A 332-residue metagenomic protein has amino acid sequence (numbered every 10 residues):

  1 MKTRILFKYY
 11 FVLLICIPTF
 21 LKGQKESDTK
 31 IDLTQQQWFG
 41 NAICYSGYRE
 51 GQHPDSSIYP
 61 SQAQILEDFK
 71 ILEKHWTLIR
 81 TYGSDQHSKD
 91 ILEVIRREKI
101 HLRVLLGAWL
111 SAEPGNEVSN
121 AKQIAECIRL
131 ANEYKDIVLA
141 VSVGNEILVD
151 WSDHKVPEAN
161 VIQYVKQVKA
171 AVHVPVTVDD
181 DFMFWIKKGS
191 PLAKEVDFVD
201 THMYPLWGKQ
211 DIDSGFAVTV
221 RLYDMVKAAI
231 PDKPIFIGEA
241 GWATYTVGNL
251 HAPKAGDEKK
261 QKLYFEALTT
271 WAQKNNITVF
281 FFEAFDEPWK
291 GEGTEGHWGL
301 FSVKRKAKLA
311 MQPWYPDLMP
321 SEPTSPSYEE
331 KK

Functional and structural regions predicted by a protein language model:
S27-Q37, N41-A42, E50-S57, A252-A255 (+1 more regions): Aromatic-rich peripheral "rim/lid" segments of glycoside hydrolase catalytic domains that contact and position glycan
L33-W38, F69-E73, D90-H101, E126-I137 (+3 more regions): Acidic (Asp/Glu)-rich catalytic clusters
W38-G107, A112-E117: N-terminal carbohydrate-binding/catalytic regions of secreted carbohydrate-active enzymes
G51-I71, N120-A131, F184-G189, Y264: Short, acidic/polar
D55, I91-P175: Substrate-binding cleft of extracellular glycoside hydrolase catalytic domains
L102, L106, L139, N145 (+3 more regions): Aromatic- and acid-rich polysaccharide-binding/catalytic face of secreted or lumenal carbohydrate-active enzymes
V149, D153, Y204-W207, P231-Q261 (+2 more regions): Active-site clefts of carbohydrate-active enzymes
V168-I186, K233-A240, I277-W289: Aromatic-lined carbohydrate-recognition surfaces of secreted/lumenal glycan-active proteins
